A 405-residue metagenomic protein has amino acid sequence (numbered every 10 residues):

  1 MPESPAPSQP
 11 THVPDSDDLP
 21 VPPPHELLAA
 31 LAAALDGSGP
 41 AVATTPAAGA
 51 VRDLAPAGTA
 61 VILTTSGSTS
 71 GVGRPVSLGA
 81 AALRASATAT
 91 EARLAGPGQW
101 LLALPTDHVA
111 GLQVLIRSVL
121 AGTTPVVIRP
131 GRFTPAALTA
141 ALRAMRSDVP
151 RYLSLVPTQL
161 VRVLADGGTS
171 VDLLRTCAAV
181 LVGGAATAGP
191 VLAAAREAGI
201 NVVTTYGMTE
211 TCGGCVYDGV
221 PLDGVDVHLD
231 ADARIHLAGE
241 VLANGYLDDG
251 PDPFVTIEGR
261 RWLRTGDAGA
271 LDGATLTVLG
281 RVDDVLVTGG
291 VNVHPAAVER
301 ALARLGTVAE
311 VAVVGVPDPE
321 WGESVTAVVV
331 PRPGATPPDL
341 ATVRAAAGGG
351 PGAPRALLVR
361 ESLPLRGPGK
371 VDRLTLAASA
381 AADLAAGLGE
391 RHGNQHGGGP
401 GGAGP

Functional and structural regions predicted by a protein language model:
P2, A165-D218, H228: Gly/Ser/Thr-rich phosphate-binding loop
L19-P24, A47-T64, G96-Q99: Conserved pre-ATP/AMP-binding loop-to-beta segment of ANL
V21-D36, T90-E91, V109-A121: Hydrophobic alpha-helical segments in the ANL/AMP-binding
A41, A80-S86, Q99-R162, V203: AMP-binding/adenylate-forming
A60-T88, A95: Conserved AMP-binding A3 loop
P221, D230-T256, R260-R261, V293: Conserved ATP/PPi-binding loop(s) of AMP-dependent carboxylate-activating enzymes
G239, R261, A268-G352: AMP-binding/adenylate-forming catalytic core of the ANL superfamily
L286, V313-V314, T326-V328, R344-P405: Conserved C-terminal "lid"/linker of ANL adenylate-forming enzymes
